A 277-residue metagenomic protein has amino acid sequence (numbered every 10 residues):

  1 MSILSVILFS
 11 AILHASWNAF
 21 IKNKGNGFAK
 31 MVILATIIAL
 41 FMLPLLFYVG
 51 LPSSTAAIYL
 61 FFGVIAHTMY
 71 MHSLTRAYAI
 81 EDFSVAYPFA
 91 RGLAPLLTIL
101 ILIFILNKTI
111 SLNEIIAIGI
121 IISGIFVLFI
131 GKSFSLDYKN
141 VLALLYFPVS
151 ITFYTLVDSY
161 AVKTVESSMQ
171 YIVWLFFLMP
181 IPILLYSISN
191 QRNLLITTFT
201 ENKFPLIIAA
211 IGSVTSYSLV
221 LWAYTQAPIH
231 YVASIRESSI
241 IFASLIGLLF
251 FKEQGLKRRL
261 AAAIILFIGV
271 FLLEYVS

Functional and structural regions predicted by a protein language model:
M1-I65, M71-F83, I130-A143, F177-A209 (+3 more regions): Membrane-interface interhelical linkers
V6-I7, A11, M31, A35 (+12 more regions): Small-residue packing motifs within transmembrane alpha-helices
A11-A15, L43, V64, T68-M69 (+8 more regions): Hydrophobic/small/kink-forming positions within alpha-helical transmembrane segments of polytopic membrane proteins
T36-M42, I99-I103, L112-I130, R258-S277: Hydrophobic transmembrane alpha-helices of multi-pass small-molecule transport proteins
P44-V49, L102-N107, A161-V162, L248-L249 (+1 more regions): Hydrophobic alpha-helical transmembrane segments
F62-A66, Y78-I125, Q170-L178, I229-L249: Specific alpha-helical transmembrane segments that line the substrate/conduction pathway and gating interfaces
K139-Q170: Selected transmembrane alpha-helices and immediately adjacent juxtamembrane segments of polytopic inner-membrane
L219-S277: C-terminal appended segment following the main domain
